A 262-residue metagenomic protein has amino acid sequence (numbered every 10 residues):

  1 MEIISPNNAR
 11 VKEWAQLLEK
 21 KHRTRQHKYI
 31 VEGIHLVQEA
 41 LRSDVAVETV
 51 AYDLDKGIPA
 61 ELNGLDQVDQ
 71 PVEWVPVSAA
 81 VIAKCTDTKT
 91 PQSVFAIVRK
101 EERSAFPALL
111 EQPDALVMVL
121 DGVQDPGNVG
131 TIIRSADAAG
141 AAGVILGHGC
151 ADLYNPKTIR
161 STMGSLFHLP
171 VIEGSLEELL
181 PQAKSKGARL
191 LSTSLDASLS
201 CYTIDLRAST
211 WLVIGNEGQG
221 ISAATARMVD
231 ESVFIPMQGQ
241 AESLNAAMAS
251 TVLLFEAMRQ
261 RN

Functional and structural regions predicted by a protein language model:
M1-K89, R189: N-terminal positively charged helical leader segments and presequences
G33, Q124-T131, L244-A249: Amphipathic alpha-helical repeat scaffolds
R42, P107-A197: RNA substrate-binding interface of SAM-dependent RNA methyltransferases
V77-S78, D121, G147-H148, P170 (+1 more regions): Short beta->alpha connector loops at strand-helix junctions that form conserved, small/polar/Pro-enriched
D87-P113: Acidic/glycine-rich phosphate/pyrophosphate-binding loops and surrounding catalytic core that coordinate Mg2+
A138-A139, C150-L153, K157-S165, A223-N262: Structured adenosyl-cofactor binding patch, chiefly the S-adenosyl-L-methionine
S192-A241: Active-site/ligand-binding-proximal alpha/beta "capping" segment
